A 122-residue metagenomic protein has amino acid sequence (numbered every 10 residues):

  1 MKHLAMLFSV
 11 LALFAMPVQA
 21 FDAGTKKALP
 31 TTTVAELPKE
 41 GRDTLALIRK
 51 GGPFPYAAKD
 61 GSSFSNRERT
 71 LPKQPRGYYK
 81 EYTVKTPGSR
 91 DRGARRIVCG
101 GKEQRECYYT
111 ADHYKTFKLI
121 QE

Functional and structural regions predicted by a protein language model:
M1-L4: Positively charged n-region of N-terminal signal peptides that target proteins for export
M6-V10: Hydrophobic helical h-region of N-terminal Sec-dependent signal peptides in bacterial secretory/periplasmic proteins
A15-P17: N-terminal signal peptide c-region/cleavage motif recognized by signal peptidases
A20-T70: N-terminal secretory signal peptides
P53-E122: Functional cores of ribonucleases/endoribonucleases
